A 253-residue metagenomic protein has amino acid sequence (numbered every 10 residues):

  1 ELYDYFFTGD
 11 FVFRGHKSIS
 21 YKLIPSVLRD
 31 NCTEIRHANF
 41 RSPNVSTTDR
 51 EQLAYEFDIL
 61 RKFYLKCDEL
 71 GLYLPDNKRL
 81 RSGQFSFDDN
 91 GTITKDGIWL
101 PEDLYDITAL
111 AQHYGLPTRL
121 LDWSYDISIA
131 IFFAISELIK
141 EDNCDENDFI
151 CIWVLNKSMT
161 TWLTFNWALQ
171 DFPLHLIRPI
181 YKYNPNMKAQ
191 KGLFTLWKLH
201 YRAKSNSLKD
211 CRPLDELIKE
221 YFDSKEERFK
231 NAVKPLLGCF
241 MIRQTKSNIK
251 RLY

Functional and structural regions predicted by a protein language model:
E1-Y253: Catalytic-core elements of nucleic-acid end-processing and repair enzymes
